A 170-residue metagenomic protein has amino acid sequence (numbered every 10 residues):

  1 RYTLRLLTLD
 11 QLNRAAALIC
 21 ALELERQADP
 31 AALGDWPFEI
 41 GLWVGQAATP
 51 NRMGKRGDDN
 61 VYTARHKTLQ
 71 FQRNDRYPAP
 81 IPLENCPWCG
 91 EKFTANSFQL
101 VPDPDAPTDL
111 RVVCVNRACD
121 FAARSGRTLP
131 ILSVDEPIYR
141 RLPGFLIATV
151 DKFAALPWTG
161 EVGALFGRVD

Functional and structural regions predicted by a protein language model:
R1-L24, E39-T49, A148-W158: Conserved Walker A/P-loop ATP-binding site and its immediately adjacent core in helicase/helicase-like ATPase domains
R1-R5, L132-P143: Glycine- and acidic
R14-I19, K55-R65, G160-F166: Short secondary-structure boundary/capping segments
C20-A28, F71-Q72, L129-V134, I138-Y139 (+1 more regions): Short alpha-helical segments and helix-capping/turn motifs at coil-helix boundaries
E25-P37: Short, glycine/acidic-rich hinge or "gate" loops at secondary-structure transitions that mediate conformational
P37-G41, R111, P143-L146: Beta-sheet entry/capping signal
P50-D135, D170: Cys/His-rich short segments
P143, D151, A164-D170: SF2 helicase catalytic motif II
